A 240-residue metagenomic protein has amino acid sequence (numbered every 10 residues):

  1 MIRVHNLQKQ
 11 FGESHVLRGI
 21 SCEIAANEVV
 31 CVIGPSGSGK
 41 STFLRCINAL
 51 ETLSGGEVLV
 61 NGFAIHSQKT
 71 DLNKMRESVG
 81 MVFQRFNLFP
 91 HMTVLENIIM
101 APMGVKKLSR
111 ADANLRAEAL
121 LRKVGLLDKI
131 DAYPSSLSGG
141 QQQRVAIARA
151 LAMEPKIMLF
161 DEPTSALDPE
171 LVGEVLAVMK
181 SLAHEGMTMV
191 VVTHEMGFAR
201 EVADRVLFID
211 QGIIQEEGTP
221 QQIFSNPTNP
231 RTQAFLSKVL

Functional and structural regions predicted by a protein language model:
M1-P220: ABC family nucleotide-binding domain
D210-Q211, E217-L240: C-terminal boundary and immediately downstream tail of ABC-type ATPase nucleotide-binding domains
